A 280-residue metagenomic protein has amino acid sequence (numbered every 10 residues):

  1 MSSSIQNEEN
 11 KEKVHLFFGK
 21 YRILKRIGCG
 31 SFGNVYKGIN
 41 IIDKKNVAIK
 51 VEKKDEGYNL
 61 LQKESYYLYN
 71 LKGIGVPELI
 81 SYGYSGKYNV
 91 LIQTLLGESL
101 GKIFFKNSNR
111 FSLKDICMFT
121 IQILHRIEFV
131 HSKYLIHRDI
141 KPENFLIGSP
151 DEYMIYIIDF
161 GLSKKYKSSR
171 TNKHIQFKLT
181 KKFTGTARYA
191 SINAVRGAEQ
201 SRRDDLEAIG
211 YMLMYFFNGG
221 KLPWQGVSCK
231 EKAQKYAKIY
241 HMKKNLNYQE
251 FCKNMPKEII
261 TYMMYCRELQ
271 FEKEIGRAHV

Functional and structural regions predicted by a protein language model:
N34: Conserved N-lobe ATP-binding subsite of Hanks-type protein kinase domains, especially the beta3 VAIK lysine
N40-Q62: ATP-binding glycine-rich loop module of kinase domains
Y66-I74: Structural motif at the C-terminus of the N-lobe alphaC helix and the adjacent alphaC-beta4 loop of the Hanks-type
E78-N89: Short beta-strand micro-motifs within the conserved protein kinase catalytic domain, predominantly in the N-lobe
L96-F105: Structural motif in protein kinase domains
F119-T120: Activation segment signature within eukaryotic-like protein kinase domains
H131-S149: Catalytic-loop of the protein kinase fold
G148-T184: Activation segment/activation loop of eukaryotic-type protein kinase catalytic domains
